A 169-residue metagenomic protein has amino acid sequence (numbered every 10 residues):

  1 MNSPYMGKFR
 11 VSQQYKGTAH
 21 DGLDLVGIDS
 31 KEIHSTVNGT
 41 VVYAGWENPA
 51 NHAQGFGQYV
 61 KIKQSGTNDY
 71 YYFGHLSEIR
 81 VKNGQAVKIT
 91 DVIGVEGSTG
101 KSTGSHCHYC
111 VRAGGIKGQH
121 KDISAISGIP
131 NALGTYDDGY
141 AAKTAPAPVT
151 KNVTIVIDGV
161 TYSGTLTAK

Functional and structural regions predicted by a protein language model:
M1-N2, V26, I79-D91, C110-T150 (+2 more regions): Acidic, glycine-rich catalytic/binding loops that coordinate metals and/or anionic ligands
G7-V37, W46: Short glycine/threonine/proline-enriched tight-turn/helix- or strand-capping micro-motif at secondary-structure
Q14, A44-G45, I79, E96-T99: Residue-level recognition of beta-strand microenvironments
D21, D29-E32, S77, N83 (+1 more regions): Short, conserved secondary-structure segments in the cores of folded domains
I33, G39-V41, G84-E96: A structural signal for short beta-strand/turn segments enriched in small hydrophobics and glycine
S35-R80, S105-A113: Zn2+-dependent peptidoglycan hydrolase active-site motif and core
Y59-I62, K88-S102, Y109: Short hydrophobic beta/alpha edge segments that flank linear recognition/processing sites
V153, L166-A168: N-terminal accessory interaction module
